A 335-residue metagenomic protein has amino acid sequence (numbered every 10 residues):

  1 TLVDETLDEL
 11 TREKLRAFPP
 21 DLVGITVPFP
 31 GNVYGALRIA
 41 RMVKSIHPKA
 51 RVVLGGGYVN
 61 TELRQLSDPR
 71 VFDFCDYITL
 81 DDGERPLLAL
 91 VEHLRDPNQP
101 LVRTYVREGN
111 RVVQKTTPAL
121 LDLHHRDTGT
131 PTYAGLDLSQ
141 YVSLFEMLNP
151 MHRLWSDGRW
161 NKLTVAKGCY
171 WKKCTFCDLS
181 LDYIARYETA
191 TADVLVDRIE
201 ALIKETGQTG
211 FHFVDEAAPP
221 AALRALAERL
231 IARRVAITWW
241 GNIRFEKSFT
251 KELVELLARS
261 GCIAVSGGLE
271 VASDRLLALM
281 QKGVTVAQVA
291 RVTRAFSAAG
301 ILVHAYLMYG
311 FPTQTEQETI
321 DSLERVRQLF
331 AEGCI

Functional and structural regions predicted by a protein language model:
L2-L123: Glycine-rich beta-alpha loop elements in corrinoid/cobalamin-binding modules across cobalamin-dependent enzymes
V43, H47, L230, T293-F296 (+1 more regions): Hydrophobic positions in alpha-helices of CheY-like receiver
K44-A50, I231-A236, F330-C334: Short helix-capping segments at alpha-helix termini
L66-D68, E252-V254, T313-Q328: Catalytic cores of alpha/beta
N110-L163: N-terminal [4Fe-4S]-dependent radical SAM core
W155-D193: Canonical Radical SAM [4Fe-4S] cluster-binding loop centered on the CxxxCxxC motif and its immediate flanking residues
V196-V303, Y309-F311: Conserved SAM/AdoMet-binding glycine-rich loop
